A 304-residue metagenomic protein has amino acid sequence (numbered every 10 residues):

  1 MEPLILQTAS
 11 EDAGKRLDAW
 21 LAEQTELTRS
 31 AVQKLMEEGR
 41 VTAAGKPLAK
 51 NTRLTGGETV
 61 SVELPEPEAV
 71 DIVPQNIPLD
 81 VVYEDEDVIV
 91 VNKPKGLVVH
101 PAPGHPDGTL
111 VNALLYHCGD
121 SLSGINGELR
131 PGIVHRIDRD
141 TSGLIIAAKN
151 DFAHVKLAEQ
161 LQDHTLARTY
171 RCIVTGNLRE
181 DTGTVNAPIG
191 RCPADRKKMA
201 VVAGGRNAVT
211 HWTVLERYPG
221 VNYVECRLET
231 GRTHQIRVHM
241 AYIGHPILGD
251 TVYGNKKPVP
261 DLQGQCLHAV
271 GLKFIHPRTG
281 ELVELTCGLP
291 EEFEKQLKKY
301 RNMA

Functional and structural regions predicted by a protein language model:
M1-A304: RNA pseudouridine synthases
